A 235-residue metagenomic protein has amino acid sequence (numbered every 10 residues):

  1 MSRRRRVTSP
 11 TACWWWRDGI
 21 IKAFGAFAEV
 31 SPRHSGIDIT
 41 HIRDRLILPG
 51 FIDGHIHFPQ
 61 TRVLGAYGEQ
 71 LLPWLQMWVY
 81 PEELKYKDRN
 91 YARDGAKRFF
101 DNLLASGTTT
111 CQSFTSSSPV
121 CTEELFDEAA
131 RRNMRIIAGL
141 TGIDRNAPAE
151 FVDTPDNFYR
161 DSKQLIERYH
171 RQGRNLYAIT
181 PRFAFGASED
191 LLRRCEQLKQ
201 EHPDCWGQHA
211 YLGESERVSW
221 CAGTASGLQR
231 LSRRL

Functional and structural regions predicted by a protein language model:
M1-R33: N-terminal metal-binding scaffold of metallo-dependent hydrolase/deaminase domains
W14, G19, D44, H55 (+5 more regions): Divalent metal-coordination and catalytic microenvironments
A26-E29, I52, L64: Residue-level structural signal for beta-strand termini and adjacent loop
E29-L48, Q200: Active-site metal-binding motif and surrounding structural segment of the metallo-beta-lactamase
D38-T40, I52, I137: Hydrophobic/aromatic beta-strand patches that form the interior of the parallel beta-sheet core in alpha/beta enzyme
R45, L64-M134, N157-R171: Alpha-helical scaffold segments that flank or form the walls of functional sites
G50-T61, C205-G213: Histidine-centered catalytic micro-motifs
V120-L235: Metal-coordinating catalytic core of metallo-dependent amide/deamination hydrolases
